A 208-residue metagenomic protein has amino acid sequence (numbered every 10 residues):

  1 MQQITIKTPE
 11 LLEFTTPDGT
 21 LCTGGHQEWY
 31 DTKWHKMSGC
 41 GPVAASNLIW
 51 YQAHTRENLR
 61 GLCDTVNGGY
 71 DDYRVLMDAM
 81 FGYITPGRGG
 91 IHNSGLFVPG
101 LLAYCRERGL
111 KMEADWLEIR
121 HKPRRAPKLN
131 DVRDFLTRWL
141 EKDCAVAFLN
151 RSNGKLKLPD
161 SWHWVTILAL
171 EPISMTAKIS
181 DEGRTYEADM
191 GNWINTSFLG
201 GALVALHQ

Functional and structural regions predicted by a protein language model:
M1-F97: Active-site-adjacent structural segments surrounding the nucleophilic cysteine of cysteine proteases and isopeptidases
Q2-E13, D72-Q208: Conserved active-site-adjacent core of cysteine acyl-enzyme catalytic domains
